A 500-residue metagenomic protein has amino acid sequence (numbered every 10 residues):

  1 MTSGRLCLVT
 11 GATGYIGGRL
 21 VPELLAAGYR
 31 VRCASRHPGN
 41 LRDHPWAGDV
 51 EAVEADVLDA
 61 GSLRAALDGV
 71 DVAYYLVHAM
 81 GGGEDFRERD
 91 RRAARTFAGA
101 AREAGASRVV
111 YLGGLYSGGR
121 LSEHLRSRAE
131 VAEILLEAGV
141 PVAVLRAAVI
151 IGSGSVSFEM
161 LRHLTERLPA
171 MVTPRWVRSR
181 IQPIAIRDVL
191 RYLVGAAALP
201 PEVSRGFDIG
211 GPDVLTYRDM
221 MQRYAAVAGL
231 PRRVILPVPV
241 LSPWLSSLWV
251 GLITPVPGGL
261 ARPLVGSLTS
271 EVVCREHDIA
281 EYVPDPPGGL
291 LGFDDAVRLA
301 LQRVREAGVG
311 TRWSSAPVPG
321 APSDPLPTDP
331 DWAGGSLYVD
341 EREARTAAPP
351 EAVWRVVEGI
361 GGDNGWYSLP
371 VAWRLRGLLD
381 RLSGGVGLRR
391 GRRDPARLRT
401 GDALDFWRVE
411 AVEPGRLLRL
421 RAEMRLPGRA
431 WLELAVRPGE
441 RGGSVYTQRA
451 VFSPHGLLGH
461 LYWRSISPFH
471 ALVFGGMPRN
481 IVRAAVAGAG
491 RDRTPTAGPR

Functional and structural regions predicted by a protein language model:
T2-Y29: N-terminal Rossmann NAD(P)H-binding glycine-rich loop of SDR-like oxidoreductase domains
L20, A27, G119-L230, L248-V256: Oxidoreductase cofactor-interface core, primarily capturing Rossmann-like NAD(P)-dependent enzymes
Y29-R36: Conserved glycine-rich Rossmann-like NAD(P)H-binding loop of the short-chain dehydrogenase/reductase
G39-A104, G114-R120: NAD(P)H-binding glycine-rich loop region in Rossmannoid oxidoreductase-like domains and their noncatalytic homologs
G195-P263, E271-R342: Mid/C-terminal beta-alpha module of Rossmann-like enzyme folds, strongest in SDR-family dehydrogenases/epimerases
R345-W354, E358-P427, E440-R441, N480-R483: Glycine-rich portal/gate segments that line the openings of hydrophobic small-molecule binding cavities
A422-A471: Beta-strand/loop substructures that line and gate deep hydrophobic ligand-binding cavities in soluble
P454, G459-R500: A conserved amphipathic terminal alpha-helix motif
